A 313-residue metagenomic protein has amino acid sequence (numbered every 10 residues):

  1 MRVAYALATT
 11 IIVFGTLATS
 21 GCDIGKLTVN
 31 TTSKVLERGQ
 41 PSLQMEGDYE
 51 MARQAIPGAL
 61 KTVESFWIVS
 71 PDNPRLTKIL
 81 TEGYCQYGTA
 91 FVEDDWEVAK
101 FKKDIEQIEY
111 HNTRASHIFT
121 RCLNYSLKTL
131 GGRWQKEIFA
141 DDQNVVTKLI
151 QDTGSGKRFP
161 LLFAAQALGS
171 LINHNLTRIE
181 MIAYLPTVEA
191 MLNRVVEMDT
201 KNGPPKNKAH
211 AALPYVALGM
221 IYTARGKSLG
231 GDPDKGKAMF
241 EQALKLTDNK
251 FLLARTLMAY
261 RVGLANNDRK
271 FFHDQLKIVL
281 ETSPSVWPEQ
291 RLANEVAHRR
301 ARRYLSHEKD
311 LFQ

Functional and structural regions predicted by a protein language model:
M1-T9: Bacterial N-terminal signal peptides that target proteins for export
A8-T19: Bacterial N-terminal signal peptides
A18-L43: Bacterial Sec signal peptide processing site at the extreme N-terminus
K34-S65, V69-S70, G83-K201, L213-T247 (+5 more regions): Short coil/linker segments at helix-helix boundaries
N73-L76, N207, A211, N294: Helix-start/N-cap signature of alpha-helical segments
A301: Acidic-aromatic/histidine active-site loop/patch
S306-Q313: Extracytoplasmic and endomembrane cell-envelope/extracellular-matrix remodeling and assembly machinery
